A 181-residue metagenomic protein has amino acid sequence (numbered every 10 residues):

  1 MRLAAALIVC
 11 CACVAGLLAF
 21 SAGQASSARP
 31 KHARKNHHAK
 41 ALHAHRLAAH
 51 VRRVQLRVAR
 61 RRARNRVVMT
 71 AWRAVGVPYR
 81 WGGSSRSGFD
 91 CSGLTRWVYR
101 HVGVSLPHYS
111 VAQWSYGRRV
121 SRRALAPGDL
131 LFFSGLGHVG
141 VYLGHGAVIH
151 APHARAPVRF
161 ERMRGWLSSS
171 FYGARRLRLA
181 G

Functional and structural regions predicted by a protein language model:
M1-A59, G181: N-terminal secretion targeting segments of exported proteins
A25, V58, V68, V104-F160 (+1 more regions): ...with weaker cross-activation on analogous glycine-rich loops/strands in unrelated enzymes
V54-V58, P78-R86, E161: Second-shell loop/turn segments in exported
V54-V67, A71: N-terminal hydrophobic or amphipathic helices/low-complexity stretches enriched in small/hydrophobic/Pro/Gly
R73, V77, R164-S168, L179: Post-signal peptide N-terminal regions of Sec-secreted extracellular proteins
A74-P127: Catalytic cysteine-centered active-site loop
F171-G181: Low-complexity, Gly/Ser/Thr/Pro-rich intrinsically disordered linker/tail segments
